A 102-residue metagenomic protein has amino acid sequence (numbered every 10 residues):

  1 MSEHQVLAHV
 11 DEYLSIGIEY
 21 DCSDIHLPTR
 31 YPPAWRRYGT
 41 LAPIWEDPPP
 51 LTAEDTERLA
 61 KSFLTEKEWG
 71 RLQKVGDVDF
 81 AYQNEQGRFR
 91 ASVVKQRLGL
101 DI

Functional and structural regions predicted by a protein language model:
S2-I102: N-terminal "pre-motor" subdomain/linker immediately upstream of P-loop NTPase catalytic cores
